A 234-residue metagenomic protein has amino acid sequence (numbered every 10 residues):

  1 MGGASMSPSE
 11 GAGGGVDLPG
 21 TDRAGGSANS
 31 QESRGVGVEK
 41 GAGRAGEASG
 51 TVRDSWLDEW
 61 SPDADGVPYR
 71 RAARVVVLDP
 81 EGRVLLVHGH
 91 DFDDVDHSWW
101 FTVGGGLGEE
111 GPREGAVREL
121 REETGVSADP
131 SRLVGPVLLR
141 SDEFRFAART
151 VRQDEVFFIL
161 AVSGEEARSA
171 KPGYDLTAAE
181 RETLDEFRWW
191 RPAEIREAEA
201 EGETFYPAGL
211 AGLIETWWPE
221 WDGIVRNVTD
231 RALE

Functional and structural regions predicted by a protein language model:
M1-V52: Intrinsically disordered, low-complexity terminal tails and inter-domain linkers enriched for S/T/G/P/D/E
G2, S7, L18, D93 (+2 more regions): Nudix hydrolase/Nudix homology domain
G2-E10, G46-P80: Acidic, metal-coordinating catalytic segment for phosphate/diphosphate chemistry, firing primarily on the Nudix
W56-D65, F144-A148, Y174-T177: Short, P/G- and charge-enriched loop/turn segments at secondary-structure junctions
R70, H97-T102, V151-E155, E182: Short connector loops at helix/strand junctions that flank enzyme active sites, especially segments positioning acidic
R83-E123, S127: Conserved Nudix-box catalytic region and its N-terminal flanking loop in Nudix hydrolases and closely related
S127-L138: A short coil-to-beta-strand element that immediately follows conserved catalytic motifs
R140-G173, R188: Active-site-adjacent beta-strand/loop module that shapes the phosphate/pyrophosphate-binding cleft
